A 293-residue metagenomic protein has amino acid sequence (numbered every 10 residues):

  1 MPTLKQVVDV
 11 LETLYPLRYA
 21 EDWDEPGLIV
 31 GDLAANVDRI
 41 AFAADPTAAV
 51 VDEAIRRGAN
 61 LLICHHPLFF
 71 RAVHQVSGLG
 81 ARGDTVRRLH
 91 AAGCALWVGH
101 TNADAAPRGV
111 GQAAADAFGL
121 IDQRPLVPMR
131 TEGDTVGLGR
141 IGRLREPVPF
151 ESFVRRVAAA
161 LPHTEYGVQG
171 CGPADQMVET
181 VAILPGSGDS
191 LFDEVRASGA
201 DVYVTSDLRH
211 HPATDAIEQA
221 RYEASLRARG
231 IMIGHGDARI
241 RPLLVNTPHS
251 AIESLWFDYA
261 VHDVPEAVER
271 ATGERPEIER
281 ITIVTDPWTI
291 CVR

Functional and structural regions predicted by a protein language model:
M1-R293: Hydrophobic structural segments
